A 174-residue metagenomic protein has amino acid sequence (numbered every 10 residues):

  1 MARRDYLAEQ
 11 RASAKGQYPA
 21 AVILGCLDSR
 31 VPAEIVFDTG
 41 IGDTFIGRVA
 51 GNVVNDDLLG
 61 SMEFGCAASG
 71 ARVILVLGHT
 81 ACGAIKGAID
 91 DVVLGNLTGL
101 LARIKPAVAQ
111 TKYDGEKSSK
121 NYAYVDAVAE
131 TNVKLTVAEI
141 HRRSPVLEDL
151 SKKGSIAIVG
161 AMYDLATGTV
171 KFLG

Functional and structural regions predicted by a protein language model:
M1-G16, G42, G51-S69, G83-G174: Divalent-metal-activated hydrolytic enzyme cores
R11-G16, A21, I35-D38: Short secondary-structure boundary/capping segments within folded domains
I23, G47, V76, G160 (+1 more regions): Divalent metal-coordination and catalytic microenvironments
G25-R30, A50-V53: Short glycine-enriched loops at secondary-structure junctions
D28-R30, H79-A84: Gly/Ser/Thr-rich loops at beta-strand to alpha-helix junctions that form or flank small-molecule/cofactor-binding
R30-G47: Catalytic core of membrane glycerolipid acyltransferases/transacylases, capturing the structured, soluble-facing
